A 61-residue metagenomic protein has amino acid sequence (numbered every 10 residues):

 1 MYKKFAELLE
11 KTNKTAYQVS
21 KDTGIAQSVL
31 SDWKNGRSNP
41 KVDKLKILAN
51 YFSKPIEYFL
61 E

Functional and structural regions predicted by a protein language model:
M1-T15: A short, Lys/Arg-rich alpha-helix, primarily the initiator
L9, S20, A49: The alpha-helix within a helix-turn-helix
Q18, V29, Y58: Residues in the helix-turn-helix
I25-N39: Recognition helix of helix-turn-helix/homeodomain-like DNA-binding domains that insert into the DNA major groove
D43-Y58: DNA major-groove recognition helix of helix-turn-helix/homeodomain DNA-binding modules
E61: Phosphate-coordinating loops and pocket residues in cytosolic domains that bind phosphorylated ligands
